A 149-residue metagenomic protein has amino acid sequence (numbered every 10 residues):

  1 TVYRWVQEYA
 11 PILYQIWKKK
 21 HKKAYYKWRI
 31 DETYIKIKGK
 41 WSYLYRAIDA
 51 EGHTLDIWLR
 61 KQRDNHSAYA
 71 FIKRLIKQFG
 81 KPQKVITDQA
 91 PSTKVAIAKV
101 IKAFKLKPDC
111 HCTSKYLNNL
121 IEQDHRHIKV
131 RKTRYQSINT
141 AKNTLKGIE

Functional and structural regions predicted by a protein language model:
T1-R4, P11-I12, K20, S42 (+4 more regions): Detector for conserved single-position "signature" residues within domains
V2, I30-D31, A47, G52 (+6 more regions): Mobile genetic element proteins and their domesticated derivatives, centered on retroelements and DNA transposons
R4-Y26, A103-F104: Short, basic alpha-helical nucleic acid-contact segments in DNA-binding proteins and DNA transaction factors
E8, I57-F79: Active-site beta-loop-alpha junctions of metal-dependent nucleic acid enzymes, especially the RNase H-like/DDE
A24-I37, R46: Two-metal-ion RNase H-like nuclease active-site motif
L44-A47, H53-R63: A short, conserved beta-strand element enriched in hydrophobic/aromatic residues
K105-N119: RNase H-like polynucleotidyl transferase catalytic core
V130-E149: Basic, amphipathic alpha-helical segments enriched in Lys/Arg and hydrophobic/aromatic residues
